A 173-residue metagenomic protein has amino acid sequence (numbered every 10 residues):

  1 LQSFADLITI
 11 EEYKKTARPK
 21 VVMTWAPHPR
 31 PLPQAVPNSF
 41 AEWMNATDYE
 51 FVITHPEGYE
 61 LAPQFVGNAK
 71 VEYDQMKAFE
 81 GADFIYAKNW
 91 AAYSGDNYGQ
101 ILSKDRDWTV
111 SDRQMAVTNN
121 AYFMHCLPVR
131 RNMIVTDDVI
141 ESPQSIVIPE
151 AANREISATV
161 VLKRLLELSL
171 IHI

Functional and structural regions predicted by a protein language model:
L1-T9: A glycine-rich, Thr/Ser-enriched phosphate-binding loop motif common to dinucleotide/cofactor-binding enzymes
I10-Y13, W43, T47, A92 (+2 more regions): Change "in soluble alpha/beta enzymes" to "in soluble alpha/beta proteins
E11-A87: Glycine-rich phosphate/diphosphate-binding loop of Rossmann-like nucleotide-binding domains
Q64-V139, S145: Rossmann-like adenosine-cofactor binding region
S142-I156: Short, flexible active-site recognition loops that position polar ligands and cofactors
R154-L168: A charged, well-structured terminal subsegment
I171-I173: Conserved small/polar residues in nucleotide/adenosyl-binding loops
